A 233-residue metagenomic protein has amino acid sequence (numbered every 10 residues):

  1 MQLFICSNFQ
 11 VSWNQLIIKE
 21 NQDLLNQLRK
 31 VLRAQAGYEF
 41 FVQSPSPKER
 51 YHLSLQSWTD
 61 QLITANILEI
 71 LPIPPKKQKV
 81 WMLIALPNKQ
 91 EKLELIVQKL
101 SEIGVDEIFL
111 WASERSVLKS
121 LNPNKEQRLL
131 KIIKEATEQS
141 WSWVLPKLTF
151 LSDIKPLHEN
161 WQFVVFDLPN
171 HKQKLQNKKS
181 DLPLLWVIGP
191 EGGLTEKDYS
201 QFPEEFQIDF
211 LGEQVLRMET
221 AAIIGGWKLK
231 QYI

Functional and structural regions predicted by a protein language model:
M1-I73: N-terminal positively charged helical leader segments and presequences
N8, Q22, P45, L86 (+3 more regions): Fold-independent oxyanion-binding glycine-rich loops and adjacent beta-strand/coil segments at enzyme active sites
L28, K92-I96, D198: Hydrophobic side chains in well-ordered alpha-helices
P72-Q162: RNA substrate-binding interface of SAM-dependent RNA methyltransferases
W161-S200, E205-L211: Active-site/ligand-binding-proximal alpha/beta "capping" segment
E196-I233: Structured adenosyl-cofactor binding patch, chiefly the S-adenosyl-L-methionine
